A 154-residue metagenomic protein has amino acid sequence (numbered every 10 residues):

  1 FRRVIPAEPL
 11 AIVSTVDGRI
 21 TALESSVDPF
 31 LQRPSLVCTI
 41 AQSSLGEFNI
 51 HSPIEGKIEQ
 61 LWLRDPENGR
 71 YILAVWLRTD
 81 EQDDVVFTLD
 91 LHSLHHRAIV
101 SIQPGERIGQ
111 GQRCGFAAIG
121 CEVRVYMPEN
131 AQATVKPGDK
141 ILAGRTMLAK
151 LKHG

Functional and structural regions predicted by a protein language model:
F1-G154: Contiguous, well-folded functional domains in the mature portion of proteins
